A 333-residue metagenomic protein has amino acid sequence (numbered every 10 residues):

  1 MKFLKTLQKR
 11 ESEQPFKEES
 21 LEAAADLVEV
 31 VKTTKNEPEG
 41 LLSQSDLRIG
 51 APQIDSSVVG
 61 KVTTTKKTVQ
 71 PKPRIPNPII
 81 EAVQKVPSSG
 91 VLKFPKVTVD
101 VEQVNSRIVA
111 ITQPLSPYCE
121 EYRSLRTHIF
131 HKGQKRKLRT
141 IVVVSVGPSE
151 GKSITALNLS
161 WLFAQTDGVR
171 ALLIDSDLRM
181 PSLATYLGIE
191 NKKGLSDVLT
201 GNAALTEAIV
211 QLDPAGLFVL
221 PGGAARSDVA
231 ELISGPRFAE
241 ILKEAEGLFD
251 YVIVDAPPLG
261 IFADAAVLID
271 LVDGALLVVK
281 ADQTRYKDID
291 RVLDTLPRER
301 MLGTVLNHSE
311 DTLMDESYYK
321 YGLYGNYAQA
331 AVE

Functional and structural regions predicted by a protein language model:
M1-E333: P-loop NTP-binding module
